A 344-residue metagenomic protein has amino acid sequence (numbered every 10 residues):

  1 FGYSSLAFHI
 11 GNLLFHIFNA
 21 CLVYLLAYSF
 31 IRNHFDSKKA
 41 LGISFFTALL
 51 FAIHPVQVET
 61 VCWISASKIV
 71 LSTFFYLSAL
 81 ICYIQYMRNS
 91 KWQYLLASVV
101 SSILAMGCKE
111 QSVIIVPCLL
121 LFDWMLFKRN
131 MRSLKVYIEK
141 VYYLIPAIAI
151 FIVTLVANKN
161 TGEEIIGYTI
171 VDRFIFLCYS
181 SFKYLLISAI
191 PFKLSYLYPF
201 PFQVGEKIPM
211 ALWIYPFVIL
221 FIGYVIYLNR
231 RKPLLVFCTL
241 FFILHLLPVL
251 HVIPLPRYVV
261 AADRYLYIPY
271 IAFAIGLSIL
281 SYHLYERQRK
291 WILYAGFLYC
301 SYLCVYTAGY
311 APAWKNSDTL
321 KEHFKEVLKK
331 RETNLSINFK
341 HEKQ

Functional and structural regions predicted by a protein language model:
F1-K343: Polytopic membrane enzymes that build or remodel cell-surface glycoconjugates and lipids
